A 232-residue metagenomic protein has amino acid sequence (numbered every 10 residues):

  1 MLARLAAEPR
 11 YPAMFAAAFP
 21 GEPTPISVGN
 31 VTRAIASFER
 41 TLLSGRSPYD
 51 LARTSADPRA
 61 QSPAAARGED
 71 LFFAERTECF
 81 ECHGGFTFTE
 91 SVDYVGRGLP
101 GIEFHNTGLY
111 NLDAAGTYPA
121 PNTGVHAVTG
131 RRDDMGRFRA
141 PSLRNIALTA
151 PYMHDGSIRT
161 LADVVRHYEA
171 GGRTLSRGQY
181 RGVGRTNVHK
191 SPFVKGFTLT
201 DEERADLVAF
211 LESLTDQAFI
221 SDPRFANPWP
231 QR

Functional and structural regions predicted by a protein language model:
L2-A66, D70, A74, G84-V92 (+2 more regions): Post-cleavage N-terminal segment of exported redox proteins
L5, P9, G98, D155-I158 (+1 more regions): Low-complexity, intrinsically disordered regions enriched in charged/polar residues
V28-V31, V92-V95, V125-V128, V164-V165 (+4 more regions): Extended aliphatic helical segments
D50-Y180, P223-R232: Short glycine/threonine-rich turn/loop motifs
V165-T198, E202: Active-site pocket scaffolds in enzymes
